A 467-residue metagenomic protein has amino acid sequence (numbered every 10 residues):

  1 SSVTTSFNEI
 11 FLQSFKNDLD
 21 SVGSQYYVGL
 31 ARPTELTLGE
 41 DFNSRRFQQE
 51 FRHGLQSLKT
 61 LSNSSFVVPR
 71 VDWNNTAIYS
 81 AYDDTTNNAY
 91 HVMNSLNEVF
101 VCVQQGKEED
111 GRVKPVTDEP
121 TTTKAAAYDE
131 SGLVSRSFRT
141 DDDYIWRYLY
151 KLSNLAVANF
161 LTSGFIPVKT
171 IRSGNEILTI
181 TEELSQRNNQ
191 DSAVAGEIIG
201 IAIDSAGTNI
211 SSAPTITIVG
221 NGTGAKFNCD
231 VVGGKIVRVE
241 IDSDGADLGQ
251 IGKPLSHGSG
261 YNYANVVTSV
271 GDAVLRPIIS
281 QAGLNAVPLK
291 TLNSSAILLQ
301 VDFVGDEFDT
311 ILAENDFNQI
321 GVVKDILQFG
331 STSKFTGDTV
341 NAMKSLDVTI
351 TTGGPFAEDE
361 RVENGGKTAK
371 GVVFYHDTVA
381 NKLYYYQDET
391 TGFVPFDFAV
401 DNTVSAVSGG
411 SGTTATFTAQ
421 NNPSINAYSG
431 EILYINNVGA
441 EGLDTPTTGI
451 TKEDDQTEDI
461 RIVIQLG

Functional and structural regions predicted by a protein language model:
S1-D110, P120-S173, D316-S345, G354 (+4 more regions): Extended assembly-interface regions of large multimeric machines
D110-G111, N188: Disordered, low-complexity tails and leader-like regions
V116-D118: Short Gly/aromatic-enriched secondary-structure transition segments
V134, R139-G467: Conserved, function-critical positions that sit in or immediately flank catalytic and ligand-binding motifs
